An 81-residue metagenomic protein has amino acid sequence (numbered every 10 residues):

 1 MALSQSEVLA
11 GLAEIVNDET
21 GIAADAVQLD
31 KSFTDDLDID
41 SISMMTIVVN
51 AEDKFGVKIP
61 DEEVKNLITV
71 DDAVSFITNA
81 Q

Functional and structural regions predicted by a protein language model:
A2-D25, A80: Thiotemplate assembly-line natural product biosynthesis machinery
E14, V49-N50: Core alpha-helical elements of the protein kinase catalytic domain, predominantly the helix directly N-terminal
A23, K58-P60: Short coil/turn motifs that cap or connect alpha-helices
D30-L37: N-terminal helix-turn-helix DNA-binding core of bacterial DNA-binding proteins
S43: Two-component histidine kinase catalytic core, primarily the HATPase_c
K58, K65, D71-I77: C-terminal structural segments of small proteins and small subunits
